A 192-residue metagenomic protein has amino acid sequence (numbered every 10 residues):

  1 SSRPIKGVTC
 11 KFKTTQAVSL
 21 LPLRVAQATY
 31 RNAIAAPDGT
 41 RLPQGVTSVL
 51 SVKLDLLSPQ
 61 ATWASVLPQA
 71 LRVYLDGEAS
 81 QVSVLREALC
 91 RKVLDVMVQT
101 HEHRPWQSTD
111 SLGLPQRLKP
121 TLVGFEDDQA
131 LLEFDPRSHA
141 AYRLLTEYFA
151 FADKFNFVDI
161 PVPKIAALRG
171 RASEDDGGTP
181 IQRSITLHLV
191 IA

Functional and structural regions predicted by a protein language model:
S1-A192: Intrinsically disordered, low-complexity, polar/charged repeat-rich segments
